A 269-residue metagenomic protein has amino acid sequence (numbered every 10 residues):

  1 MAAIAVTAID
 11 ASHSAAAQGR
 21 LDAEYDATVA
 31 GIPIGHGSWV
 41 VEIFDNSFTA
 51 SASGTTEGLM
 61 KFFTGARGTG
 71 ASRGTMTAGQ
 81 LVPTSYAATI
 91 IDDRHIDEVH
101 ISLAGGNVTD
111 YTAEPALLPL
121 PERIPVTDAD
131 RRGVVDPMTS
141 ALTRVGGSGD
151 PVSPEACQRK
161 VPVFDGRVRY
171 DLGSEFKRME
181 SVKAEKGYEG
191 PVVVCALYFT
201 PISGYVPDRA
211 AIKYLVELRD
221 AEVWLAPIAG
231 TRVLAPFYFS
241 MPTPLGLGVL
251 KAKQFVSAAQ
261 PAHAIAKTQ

Functional and structural regions predicted by a protein language model:
I4-S14: C-terminal segment of classical bacterial N-terminal signal peptides
A15-G105, G149-Q269: Acidic, serine/threonine-rich low-complexity disordered tracts
I91, H95-T139: Internal, conserved structured core segments that host functional sites
P137, A141, G147-G149: Long, charge-rich C-terminal accessory regions
